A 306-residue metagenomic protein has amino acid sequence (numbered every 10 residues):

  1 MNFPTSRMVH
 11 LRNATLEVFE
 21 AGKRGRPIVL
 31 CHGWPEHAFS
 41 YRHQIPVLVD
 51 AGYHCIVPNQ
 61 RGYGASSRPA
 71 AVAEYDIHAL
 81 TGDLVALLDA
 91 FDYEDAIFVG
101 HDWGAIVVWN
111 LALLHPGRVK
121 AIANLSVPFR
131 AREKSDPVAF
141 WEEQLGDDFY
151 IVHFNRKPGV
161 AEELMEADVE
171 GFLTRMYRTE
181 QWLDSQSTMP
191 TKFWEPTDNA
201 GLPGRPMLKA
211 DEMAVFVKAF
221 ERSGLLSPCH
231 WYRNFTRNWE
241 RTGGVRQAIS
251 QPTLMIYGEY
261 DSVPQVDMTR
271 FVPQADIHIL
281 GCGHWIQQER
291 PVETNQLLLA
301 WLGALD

Functional and structural regions predicted by a protein language model:
N2-T5, T15-L16, P27, Y63-V99 (+2 more regions): Flexible "cap/lid" subdomain of the alpha/beta-hydrolase fold that forms the substrate-access gate
S6-M8, C55-V57, M255, D276-I279: Conserved beta-strand scaffold positions in the cores of enzyme catalytic domains, especially in NTP/NDP-utilizing
R12-E20: A short loop-to-beta-strand scaffold at the N-terminal edge of the catalytic core in hydrolase folds
F19-S67, L87: Conserved HGGG/HGGXW glycine-rich cap/lid loop of the alpha/beta-hydrolase fold
G33, D76, E289-R290: Active-site helix-initiating loop/hinge in glycosyltransferases
Q44, L111, L297-W301: Hydrophobic residues on the short alpha-helix immediately C-terminal to a glycine-rich phosphate/catalytic loop
A275-D306: Catalytic active-site module of serine/aspartate enzymes centered on a nucleophile-bearing elbow/loop
